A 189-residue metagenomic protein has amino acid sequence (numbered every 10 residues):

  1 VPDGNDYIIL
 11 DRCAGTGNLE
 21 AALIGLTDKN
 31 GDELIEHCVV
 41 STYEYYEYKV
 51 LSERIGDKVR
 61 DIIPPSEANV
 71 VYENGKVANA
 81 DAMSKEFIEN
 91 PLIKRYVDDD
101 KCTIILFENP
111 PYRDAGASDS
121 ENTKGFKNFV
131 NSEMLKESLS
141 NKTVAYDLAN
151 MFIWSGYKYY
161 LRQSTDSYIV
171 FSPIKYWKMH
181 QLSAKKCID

Functional and structural regions predicted by a protein language model:
V1-K85: Conserved S-adenosyl-L-methionine
A14-G17, Y43-Y46, N109-P111, A115 (+1 more regions): An acidic- and aromatic-residue-enriched active-site/binding cleft used to recognize and process polar
N18, S138-I188: Conserved Class I SAM-dependent methyltransferase catalytic core
L26-K29, R54-K58, E121-K124, S183-I188: Short secondary-structure boundary/capping segments
Y48-V50, E86, R113-S118, M179: Switch/connector loops and helix/strand junctions flanking conserved nucleotide-binding motifs in nucleotide-processing
M83-K101: Short amphipathic alpha-helix with an adjacent loop that forms part of the alpha/beta core around
C102-P110: Elongated alpha-helical scaffolds
Y112-A145, S155: A mobile, often basic/glycine-rich helix-loop segment that functions as the active-site lid/recognition loop
